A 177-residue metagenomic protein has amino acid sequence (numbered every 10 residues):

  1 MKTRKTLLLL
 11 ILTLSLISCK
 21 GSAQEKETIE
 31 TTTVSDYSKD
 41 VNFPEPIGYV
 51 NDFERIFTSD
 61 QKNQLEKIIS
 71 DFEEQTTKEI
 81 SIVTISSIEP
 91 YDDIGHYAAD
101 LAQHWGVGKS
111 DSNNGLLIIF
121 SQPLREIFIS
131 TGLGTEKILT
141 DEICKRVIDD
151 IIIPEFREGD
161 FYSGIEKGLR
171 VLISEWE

Functional and structural regions predicted by a protein language model:
K2-L8, L16-L117, Q122-E177: A structural boundary signal for the start of the first folded domain, especially the loop/turn and N-capping region
